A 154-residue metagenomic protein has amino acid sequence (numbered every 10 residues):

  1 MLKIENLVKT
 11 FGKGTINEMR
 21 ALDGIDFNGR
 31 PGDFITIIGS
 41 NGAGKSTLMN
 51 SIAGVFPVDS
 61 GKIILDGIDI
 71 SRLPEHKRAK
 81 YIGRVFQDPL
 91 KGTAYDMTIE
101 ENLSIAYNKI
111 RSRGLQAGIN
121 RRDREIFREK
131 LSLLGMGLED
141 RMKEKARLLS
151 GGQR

Functional and structural regions predicted by a protein language model:
M1, T10-G24, P74: A short, flexible loop at the N-terminus of ABC-type nucleotide-binding domains that lies
I38-S40: The feature captures the beta-strand-to-loop junction immediately N-terminal to the Walker
A53: Helix-to-loop junction immediately C-terminal to a conserved catalytic motif
P57, D69-G83, K91, Y95 (+1 more regions): ABC ATPase NBD coupling module
G61-D69: Conserved ABC transporter NBD signature motif
D96-S112: Q-loop/switch helix immediately C-terminal to the Walker
K130-L148: Conserved ABC nucleotide-binding domain
